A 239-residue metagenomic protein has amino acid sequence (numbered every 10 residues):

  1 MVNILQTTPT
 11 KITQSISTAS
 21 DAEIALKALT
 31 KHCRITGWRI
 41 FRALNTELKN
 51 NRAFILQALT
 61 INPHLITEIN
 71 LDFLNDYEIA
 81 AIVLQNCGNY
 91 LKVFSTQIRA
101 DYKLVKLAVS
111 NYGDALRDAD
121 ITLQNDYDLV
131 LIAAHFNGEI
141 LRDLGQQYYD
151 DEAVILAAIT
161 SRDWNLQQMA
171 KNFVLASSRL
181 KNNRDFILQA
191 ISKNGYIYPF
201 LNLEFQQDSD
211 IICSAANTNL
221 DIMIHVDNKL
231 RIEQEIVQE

Functional and structural regions predicted by a protein language model:
I4-E239: Non-catalytic tandem-repeat scaffold regions and their flanking low-complexity/translocation tails
